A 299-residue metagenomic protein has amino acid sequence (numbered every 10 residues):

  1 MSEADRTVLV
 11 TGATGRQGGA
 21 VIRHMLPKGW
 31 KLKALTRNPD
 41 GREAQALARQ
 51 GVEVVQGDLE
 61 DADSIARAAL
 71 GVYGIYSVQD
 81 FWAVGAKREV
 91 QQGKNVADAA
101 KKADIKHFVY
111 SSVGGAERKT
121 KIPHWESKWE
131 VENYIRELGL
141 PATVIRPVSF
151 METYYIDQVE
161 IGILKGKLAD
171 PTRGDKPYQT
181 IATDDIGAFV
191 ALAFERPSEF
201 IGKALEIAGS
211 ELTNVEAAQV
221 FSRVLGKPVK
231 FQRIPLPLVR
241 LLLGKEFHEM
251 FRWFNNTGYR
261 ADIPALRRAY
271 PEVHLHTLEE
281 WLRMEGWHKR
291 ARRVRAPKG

Functional and structural regions predicted by a protein language model:
S2, H24, V224, P235-G299: A hydrophobic C-terminal alpha-helical subdomain
S2-A46, E60-D63, R67-V72, D80-Q91 (+5 more regions): Oxidoreductase cofactor-interface core, primarily capturing Rossmann-like NAD(P)-dependent enzymes
T36, E53, T257-R260: N-terminal processing/targeting junctions
G51, D170-R173, A204, A265-Y270: Short, functionally important structural connectors and interaction interfaces within domains
G51-V52, A142: Short, conserved active-site loop motifs that form the nucleotide-linked donor/cofactor pocket
G57: Cofactor-binding loops of NAD(P)H-dependent oxidoreductases, dominated by short-chain dehydrogenase/reductases
